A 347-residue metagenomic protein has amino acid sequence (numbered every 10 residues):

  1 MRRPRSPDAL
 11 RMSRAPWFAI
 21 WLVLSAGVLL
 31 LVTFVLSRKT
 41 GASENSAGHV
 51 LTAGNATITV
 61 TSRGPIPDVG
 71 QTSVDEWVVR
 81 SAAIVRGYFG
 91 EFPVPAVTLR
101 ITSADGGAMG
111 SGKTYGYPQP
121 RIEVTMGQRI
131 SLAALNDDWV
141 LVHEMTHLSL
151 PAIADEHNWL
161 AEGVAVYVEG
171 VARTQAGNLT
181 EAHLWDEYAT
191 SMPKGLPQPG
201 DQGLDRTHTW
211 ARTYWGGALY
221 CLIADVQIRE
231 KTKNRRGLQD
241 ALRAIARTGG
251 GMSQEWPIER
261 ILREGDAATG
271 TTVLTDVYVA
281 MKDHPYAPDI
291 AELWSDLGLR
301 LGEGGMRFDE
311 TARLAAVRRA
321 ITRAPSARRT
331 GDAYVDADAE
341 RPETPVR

Functional and structural regions predicted by a protein language model:
M1-S13: N-terminal Lys/Arg-rich, disordered targeting/topogenic segments
R3, S25, V32-G41, G251-R347: Beta/coil-rich, acidic/histidine-enriched accessory regions frequently appended to metallopeptidases
L10-L24: N-terminal Sec-pathway targeting helices
A47-I153, H157: Juxtacatalytic substrate-recognition/specificity segment
D68-R80, S131-N136, V140, D155-W159 (+5 more regions): Soluble non-cytosolic domains of exported or imported proteins
D75-A82, V142, E162, V166-E169 (+4 more regions): Extracytoplasmic/secreted envelope proteins and their assembly/folding machinery, especially bacterial periplasmic
A83-G90, H147-L150, E169-G177, D225-K233 (+4 more regions): Sec-exported extracytoplasmic/periplasmic mature domains
T114, L135, D155-D225, E230-T232 (+3 more regions): Acidic/His/Gly-enriched intrinsically disordered linker/tail segments that often contain short helix/coil "MoRF-like"
